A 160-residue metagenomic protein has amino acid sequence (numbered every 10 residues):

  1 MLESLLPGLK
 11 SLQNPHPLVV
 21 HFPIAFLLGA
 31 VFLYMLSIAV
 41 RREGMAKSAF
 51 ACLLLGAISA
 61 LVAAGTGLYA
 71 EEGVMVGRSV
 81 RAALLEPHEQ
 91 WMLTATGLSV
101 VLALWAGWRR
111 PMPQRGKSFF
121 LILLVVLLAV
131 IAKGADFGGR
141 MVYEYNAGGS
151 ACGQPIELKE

Functional and structural regions predicted by a protein language model:
M1-E160: Polytopic transmembrane helical bundles with strong interfacial aromatic enrichment
